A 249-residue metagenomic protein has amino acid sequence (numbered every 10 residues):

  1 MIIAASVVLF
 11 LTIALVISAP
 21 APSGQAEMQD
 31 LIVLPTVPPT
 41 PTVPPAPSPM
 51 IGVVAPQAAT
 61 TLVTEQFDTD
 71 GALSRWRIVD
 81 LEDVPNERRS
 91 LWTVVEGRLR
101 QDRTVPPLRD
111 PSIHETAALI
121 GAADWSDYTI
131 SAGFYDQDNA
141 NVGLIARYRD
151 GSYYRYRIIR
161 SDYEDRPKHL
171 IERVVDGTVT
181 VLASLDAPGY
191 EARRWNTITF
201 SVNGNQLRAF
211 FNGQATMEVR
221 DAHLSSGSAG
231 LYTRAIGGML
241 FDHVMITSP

Functional and structural regions predicted by a protein language model:
A4, V8-L15, A19-T64, P249: Ser/Thr-rich, Proline-interspersed low-complexity disordered segments
P47-V84, H243: Extracellular carbohydrate-recognition regions
F67, I130-A132, R193-N203, L207-A209: Short tryptophan-centered beta-strand motifs in secreted/extracellular beta-sheet-rich domains of glycan-recognition
L73-D110, H114: Extracellular glycan-recognition surfaces and repeat-rich motifs
V105-V174: Secretory/extracellular carbohydrate-interaction modules and structurally similar beta-sandwich "look-alikes"
D176-T197: Short, aromatic/His-centered strand-loop micro-motif at the edge of beta-sheets
F211-G230: Short, solvent-exposed beta-strand-to-loop segments that form ligand-recognition rims of beta-rich domains
L224-P249: Ligand-recognition surfaces built from glycine- and aromatic
